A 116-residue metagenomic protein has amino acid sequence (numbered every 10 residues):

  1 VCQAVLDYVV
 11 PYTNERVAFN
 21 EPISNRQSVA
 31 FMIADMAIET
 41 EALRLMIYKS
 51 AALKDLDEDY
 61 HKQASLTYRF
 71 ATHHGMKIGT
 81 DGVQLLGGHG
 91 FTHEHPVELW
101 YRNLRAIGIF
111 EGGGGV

Functional and structural regions predicted by a protein language model:
V1-V116: Alpha-helical interface subdomain recognition
